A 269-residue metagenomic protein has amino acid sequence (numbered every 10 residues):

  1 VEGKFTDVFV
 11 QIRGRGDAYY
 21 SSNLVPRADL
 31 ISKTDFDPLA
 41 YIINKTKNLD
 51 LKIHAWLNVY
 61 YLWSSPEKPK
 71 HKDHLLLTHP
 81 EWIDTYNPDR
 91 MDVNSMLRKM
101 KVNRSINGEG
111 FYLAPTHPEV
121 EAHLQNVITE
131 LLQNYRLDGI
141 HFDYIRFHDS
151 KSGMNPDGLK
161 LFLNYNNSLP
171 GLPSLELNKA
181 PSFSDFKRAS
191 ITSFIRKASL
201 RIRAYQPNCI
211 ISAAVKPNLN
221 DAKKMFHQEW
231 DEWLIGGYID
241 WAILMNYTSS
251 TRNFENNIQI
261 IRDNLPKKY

Functional and structural regions predicted by a protein language model:
V1-D17, N134-G139, Y238-A242: Catalytic domains of carbohydrate-active enzymes, especially glycoside hydrolases
T6-V10, I53-L57, I140-D143, I211-A213 (+2 more regions): Hydrophobic faces of well-ordered beta-strands that scaffold small-molecule active sites in alpha/beta enzyme cores
R13-R15, N58-L62, Y144-F147, K216-N218 (+1 more regions): Active-site beta-loop-alpha junctions enriched in small/polar residues
G14-N58, F183-Y205: Aromatic-lined substrate-binding rim segments of carbohydrate-active enzymes
S22-F36, N107-Q125, K179-S190, I243-S249: The substrate-binding groove and active-site-proximal loops of carbohydrate-active enzymes, especially glycoside
A55, Y60-N134: Active-site-adjacent "subsite" loops/lids of carbohydrate-active enzymes
W63, K68-H71, V102, H117 (+1 more regions): Active-site-proximal loop/short-helix segments that contain or immediately flank catalytic acid/base residue(s)
D157-Y269: Glycoside hydrolase catalytic-domain groove-lining segments
